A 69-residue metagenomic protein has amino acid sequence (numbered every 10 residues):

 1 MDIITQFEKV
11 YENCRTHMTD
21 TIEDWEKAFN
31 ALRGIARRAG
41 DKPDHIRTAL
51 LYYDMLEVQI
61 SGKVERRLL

Functional and structural regions predicted by a protein language model:
M1-I22: N-terminal acidic leader/helix
D2-T5, E23, G40-R47: Alpha-helix boundary/N-cap detector
I4, E8, F29-L32, A49-Y53: Generic structural concept
R15, T19, R33-R37, I60-S61: Amphipathic alpha-helical interaction segments
I22-G40: Amphipathic, non-membrane alpha-helical rod segments
R37-L69: Short, charged early-sequence alpha-helical segments and their helix-coil boundaries
